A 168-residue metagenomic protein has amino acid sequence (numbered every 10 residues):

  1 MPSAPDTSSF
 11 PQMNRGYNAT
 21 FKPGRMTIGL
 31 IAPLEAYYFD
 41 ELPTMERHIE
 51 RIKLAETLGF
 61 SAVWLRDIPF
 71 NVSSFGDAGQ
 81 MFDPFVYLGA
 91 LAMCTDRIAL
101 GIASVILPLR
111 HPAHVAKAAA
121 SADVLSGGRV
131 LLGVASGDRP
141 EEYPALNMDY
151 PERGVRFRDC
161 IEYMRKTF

Functional and structural regions predicted by a protein language model:
P2-C94: N-terminal beta1-alpha1-beta2 module of alpha/beta enzyme domains
P23, T27-L42, V105-F168: Flexible, glycine-rich active-site loops centered on histidine and acidic residues that chelate a metal or position
G59, D96, S126-G128: Active-site-proximal glycine-rich helix-loop-beta segment
S61-D67, L100-I102, L131-A135: Short beta-strand segments at enzyme active-site cores
G89-M93, A99-P108: Structural motif corresponding to the early beta-alpha repeats
